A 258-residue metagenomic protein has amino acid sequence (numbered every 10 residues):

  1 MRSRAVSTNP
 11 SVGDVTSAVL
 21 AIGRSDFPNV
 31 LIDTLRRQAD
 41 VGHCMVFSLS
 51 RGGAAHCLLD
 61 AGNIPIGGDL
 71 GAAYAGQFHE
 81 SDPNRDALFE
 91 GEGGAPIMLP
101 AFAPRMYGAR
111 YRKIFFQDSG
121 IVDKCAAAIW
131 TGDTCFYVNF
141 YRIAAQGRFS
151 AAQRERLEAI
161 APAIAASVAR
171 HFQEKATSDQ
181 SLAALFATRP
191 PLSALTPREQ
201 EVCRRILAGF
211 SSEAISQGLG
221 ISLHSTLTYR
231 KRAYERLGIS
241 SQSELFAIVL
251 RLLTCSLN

Functional and structural regions predicted by a protein language model:
R2-G132, F140-Q146, R156, P162 (+1 more regions): Regulatory input/activation interfaces that engage signals or partners
F149-A152, A165-A176, A194, A214: Signal-transducing alpha-helical linker
Q173-E201: Regulatory hinge/linker segments at domain boundaries that couple sensory/effector modules to output domains
Q200-R204, E244: Pre-recognition alpha-helix immediately N-terminal to the DNA-recognition helix within helix-turn-helix or winged-helix
I206-F210, V249: Short helix-to-turn junction characteristic of helix-turn-helix DNA-binding domains, especially the helix
G209-E244: Recognition helix of helix-turn-helix DNA-binding domains
E235-S240, I248, L252-S256: Residue cluster at the C-terminal edge of the helix-turn-helix DNA-binding motif
